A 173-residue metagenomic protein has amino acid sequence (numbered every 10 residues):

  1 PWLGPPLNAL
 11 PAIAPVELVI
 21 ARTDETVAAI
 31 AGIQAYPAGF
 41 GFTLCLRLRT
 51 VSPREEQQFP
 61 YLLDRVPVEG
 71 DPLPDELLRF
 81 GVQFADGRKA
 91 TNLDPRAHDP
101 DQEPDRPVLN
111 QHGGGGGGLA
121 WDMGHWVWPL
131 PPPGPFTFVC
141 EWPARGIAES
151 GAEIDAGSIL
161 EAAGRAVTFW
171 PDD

Functional and structural regions predicted by a protein language model:
P1-A21, V27-A29: A eukaryote-biased signal for short, well-structured alpha-helical docking elements
A29-G41, E69-D71: Short, solvent-exposed beta-strand/turn "edge" segments of beta-rich domains on protein surfaces
F40-L48: Short, well-ordered beta-strand segments enriched in hydrophobic/aromatic residues
V51-S52, W142-G151: Short acidic/polar inter-strand loop motif in beta-rich domains
E56-L78: Short coil-to-beta strand junction motifs in C2/discoidin
P74-P129: Extended, solvent-exposed segments with strong compositional bias
L130-A144: Short, surface-exposed ligand- or partner-binding patches at beta-edge/loop junctions that are enriched in aromatics
A148-D173: Short beta-strand elements
